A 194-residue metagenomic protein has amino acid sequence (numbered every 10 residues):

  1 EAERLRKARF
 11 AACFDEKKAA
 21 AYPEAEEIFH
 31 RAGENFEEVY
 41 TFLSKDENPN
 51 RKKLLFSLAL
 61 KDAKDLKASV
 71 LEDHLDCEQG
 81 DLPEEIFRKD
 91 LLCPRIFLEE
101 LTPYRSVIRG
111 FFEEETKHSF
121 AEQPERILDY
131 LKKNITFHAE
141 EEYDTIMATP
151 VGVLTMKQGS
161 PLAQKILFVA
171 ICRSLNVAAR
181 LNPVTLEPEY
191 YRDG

Functional and structural regions predicted by a protein language model:
E1-Y143, M147-M156, A163, R173-L181 (+1 more regions): N-terminal accessory/pre-domain segments preceding catalytic cores
